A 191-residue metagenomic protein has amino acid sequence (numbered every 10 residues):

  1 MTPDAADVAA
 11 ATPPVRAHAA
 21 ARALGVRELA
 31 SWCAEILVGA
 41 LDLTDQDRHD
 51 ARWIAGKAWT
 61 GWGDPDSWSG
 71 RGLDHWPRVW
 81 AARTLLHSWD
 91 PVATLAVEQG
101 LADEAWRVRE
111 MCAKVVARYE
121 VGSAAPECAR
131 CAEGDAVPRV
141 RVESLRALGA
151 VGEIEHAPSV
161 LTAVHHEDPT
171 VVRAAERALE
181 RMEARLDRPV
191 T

Functional and structural regions predicted by a protein language model:
M1-Q46: Long, contiguous interaction/recruitment modules in multidomain scaffold/adaptor proteins
T2-P3, A30-A34, D42-S69, S88-A102 (+3 more regions): Amphipathic alpha-helical scaffolding segments comprising HEAT/armadillo-like alpha-solenoid repeats
P3-D4, A19-A20, G39, H49 (+6 more regions): Structural detector for internal amphipathic alpha-helices that build alpha-solenoid repeat scaffolds
A10, P14, D74, H156 (+1 more regions): Generic alpha-helix initiation/capping and coil-helix boundary signal
L73-D74, E104-W106, A136-V137, E167-D168: Short inter-helical turns and helix N-cap capping residues of alpha-solenoid HEAT/ARM repeat scaffolds
